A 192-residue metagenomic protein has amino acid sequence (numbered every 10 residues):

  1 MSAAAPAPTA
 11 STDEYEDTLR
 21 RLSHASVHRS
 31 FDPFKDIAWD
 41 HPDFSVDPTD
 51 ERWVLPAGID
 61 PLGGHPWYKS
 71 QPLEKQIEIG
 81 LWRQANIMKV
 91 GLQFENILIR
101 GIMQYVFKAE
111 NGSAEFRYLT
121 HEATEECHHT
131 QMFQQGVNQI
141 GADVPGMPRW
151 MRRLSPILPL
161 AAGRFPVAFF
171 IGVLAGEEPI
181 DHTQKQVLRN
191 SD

Functional and structural regions predicted by a protein language model:
M1-M103, F107-R117, N138-G146, W150-R153 (+1 more regions): Terminal targeting/low-complexity segments that flank the catalytic cores of oxidoreductases
G91-E95, I99, E122-V137, F170-Q184: Alpha-helical transition-metal enzyme core signature, strongest for iron centers
Q104-N111, T124, H128, Q135-D143 (+2 more regions): Alpha-helix capping at helix-to-loop junctions
Q139-S155, A161-D192: All-alpha helical catalytic cores of prenyl diphosphate-utilizing isoprenoid enzymes
